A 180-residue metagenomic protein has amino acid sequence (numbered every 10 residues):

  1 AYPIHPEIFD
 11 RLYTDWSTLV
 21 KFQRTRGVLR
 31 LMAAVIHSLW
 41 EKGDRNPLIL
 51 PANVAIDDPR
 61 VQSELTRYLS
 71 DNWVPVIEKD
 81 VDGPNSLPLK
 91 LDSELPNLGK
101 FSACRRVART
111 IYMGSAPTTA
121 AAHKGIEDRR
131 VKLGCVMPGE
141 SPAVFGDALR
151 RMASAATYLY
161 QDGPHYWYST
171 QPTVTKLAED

Functional and structural regions predicted by a protein language model:
A1-R109, P117-I126, L133-V144, S154-W167 (+2 more regions): C-terminal helical "lid" subdomain and adjoining coupling/linker elements of P-loop NTPases
G146-R150: Short, hydrophobic-biased segments on the C-terminal half of alpha helices that form "recognition helices"
